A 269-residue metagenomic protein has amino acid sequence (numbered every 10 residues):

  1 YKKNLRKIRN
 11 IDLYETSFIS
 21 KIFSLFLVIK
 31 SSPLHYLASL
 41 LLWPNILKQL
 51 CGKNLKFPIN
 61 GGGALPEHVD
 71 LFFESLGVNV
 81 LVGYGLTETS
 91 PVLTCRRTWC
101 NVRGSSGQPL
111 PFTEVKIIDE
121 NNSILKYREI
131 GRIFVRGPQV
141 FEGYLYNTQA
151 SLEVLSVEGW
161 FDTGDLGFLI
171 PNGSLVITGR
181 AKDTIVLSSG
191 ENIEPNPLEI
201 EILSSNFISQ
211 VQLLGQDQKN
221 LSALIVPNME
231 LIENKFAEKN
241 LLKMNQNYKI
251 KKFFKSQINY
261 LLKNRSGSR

Functional and structural regions predicted by a protein language model:
Y1-V102, E114, S209: Gly/Ser/Thr-rich phosphate-binding loop
G62, G85, G107, D165 (+1 more regions): Active-site glycine-centered loops adjacent to acidic/histidine catalytic or metal-binding residues that shape
F73, V115, N122, D165 (+3 more regions): Residue-level signal for inorganic ion chemistry
S123-R128, R132-L187: Conserved ATP-binding/catalytic segment of the ANL
V140-F141, S174-L203, I232-Y248, S268: Adenylate-forming
G164-L166, S204-E230: C-terminal boundary motif of the adenylate-forming
G167, E201-L203, L262: Hydrophobic C-terminal alpha-helix "anchor/cap" residues
I185, Q210-L214, K251-R269: Conserved C-terminal "lid"/linker of ANL adenylate-forming enzymes
